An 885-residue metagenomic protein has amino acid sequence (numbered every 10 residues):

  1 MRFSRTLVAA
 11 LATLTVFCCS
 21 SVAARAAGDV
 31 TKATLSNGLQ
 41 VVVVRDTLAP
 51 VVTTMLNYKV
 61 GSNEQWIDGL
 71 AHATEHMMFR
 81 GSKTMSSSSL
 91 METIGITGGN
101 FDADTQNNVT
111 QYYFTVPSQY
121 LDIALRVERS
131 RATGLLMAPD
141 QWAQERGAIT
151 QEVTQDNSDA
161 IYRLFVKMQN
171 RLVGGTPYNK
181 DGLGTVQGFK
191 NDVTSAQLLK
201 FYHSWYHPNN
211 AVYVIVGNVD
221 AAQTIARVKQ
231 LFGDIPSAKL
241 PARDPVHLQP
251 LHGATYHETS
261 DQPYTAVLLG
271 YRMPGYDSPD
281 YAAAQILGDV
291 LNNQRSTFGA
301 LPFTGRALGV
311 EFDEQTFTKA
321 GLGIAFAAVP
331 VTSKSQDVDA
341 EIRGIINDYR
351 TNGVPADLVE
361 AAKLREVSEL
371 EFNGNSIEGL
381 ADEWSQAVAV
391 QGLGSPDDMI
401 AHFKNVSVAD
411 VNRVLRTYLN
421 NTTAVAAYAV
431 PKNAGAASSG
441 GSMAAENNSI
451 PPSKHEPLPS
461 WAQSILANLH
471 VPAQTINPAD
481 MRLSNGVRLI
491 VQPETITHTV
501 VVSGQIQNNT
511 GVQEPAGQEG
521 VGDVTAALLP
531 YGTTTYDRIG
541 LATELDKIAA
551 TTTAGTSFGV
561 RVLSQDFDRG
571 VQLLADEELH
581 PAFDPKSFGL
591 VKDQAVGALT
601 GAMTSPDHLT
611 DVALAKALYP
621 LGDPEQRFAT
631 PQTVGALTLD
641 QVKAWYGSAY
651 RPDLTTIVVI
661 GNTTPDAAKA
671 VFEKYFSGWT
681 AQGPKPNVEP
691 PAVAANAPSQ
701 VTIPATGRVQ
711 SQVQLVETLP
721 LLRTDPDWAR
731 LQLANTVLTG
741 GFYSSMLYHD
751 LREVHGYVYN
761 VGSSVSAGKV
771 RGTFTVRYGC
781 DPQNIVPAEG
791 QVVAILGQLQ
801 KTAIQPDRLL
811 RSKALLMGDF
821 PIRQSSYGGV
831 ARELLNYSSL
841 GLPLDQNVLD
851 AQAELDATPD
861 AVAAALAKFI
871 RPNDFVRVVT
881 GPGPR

Functional and structural regions predicted by a protein language model:
M1-L11: Bacterial N-terminal signal peptides that target proteins for export
A9-S20: Bacterial N-terminal signal peptides
A24-V41, D220-T259, A266, E371 (+8 more regions): Proteolytic maturation boundary segments
V44, A49-A73, S87-A132, Y162-G188 (+12 more regions): M16 family metallopeptidases and their MPP-like homologs
L70-M78, L287, T525, A734: Active-site His/Glu-centered metal-binding helix of metallohydrolases
S87, A221-I225, P279, S335-Q336 (+4 more regions): Extracytoplasmic/secreted cell-surface and envelope-processing proteins
R146, S195-L231, T423-A424, V612 (+3 more regions): Non-catalytic, conformational "gating/processing" segments within enzyme and secreted inhibitor domains
T150-D156, H247-D261, L364-N373, S564 (+3 more regions): Short, conserved secondary-structure transition motifs
